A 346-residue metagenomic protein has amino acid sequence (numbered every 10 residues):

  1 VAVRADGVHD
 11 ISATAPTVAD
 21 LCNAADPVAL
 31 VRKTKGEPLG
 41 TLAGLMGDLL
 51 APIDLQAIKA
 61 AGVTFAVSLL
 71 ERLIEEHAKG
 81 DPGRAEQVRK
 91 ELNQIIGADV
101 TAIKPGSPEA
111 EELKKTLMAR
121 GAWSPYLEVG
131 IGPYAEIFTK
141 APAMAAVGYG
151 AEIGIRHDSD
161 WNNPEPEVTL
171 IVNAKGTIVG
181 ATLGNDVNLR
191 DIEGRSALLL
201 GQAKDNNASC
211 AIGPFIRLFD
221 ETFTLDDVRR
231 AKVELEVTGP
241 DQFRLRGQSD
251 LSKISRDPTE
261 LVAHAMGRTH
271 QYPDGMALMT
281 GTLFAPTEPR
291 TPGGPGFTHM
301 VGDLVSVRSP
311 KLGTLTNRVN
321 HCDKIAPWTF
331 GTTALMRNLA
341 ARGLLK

Functional and structural regions predicted by a protein language model:
V1-V28: Gly/serine-rich nucleotide phosphate-binding loop at the start of the catalytic core of nucleotide/ADP-ribose-handling
V3-G7, V172-T177, T238-Q242, S309-K311: Short acidic-glycine loop/turn motifs at beta-strand connectors
A5, N185, H321: A short beta-strand motif that forms part of the nucleic acid-binding face of small beta-barrel RNA-binding folds
A13, L183, Q248-S249: Short clusters of small/polar residues that mark proteolytic maturation junctions
C22-G239, A340-K346: Active-site microenvironments in enzyme catalytic cores
N188-K346: Catalytic-pocket segment enriched in acidic/His residues
